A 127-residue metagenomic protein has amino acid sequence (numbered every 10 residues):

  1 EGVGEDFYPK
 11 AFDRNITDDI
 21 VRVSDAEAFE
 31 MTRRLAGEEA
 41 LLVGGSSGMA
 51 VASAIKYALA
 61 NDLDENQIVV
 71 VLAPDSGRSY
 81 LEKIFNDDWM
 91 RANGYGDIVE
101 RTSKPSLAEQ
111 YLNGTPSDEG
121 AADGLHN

Functional and structural regions predicted by a protein language model:
E1-G45, D62, I84-N127: Active-site/ligand-binding loops adjacent to catalytic centers
T32, A50-A58: Buried hydrophobic packing segments
S46-A50, V69: Ser/Thr-glycine-rich phosphate-binding loops at phosphate-binding pockets of nucleotides, nucleotide cofactors
Y57-I68: Phosphate-handling active-site elements
V70-P74: Short beta-strand segments
R78-L81: A short beta-to-alpha transition loop/helix N-cap that caps and shapes the active-site region
